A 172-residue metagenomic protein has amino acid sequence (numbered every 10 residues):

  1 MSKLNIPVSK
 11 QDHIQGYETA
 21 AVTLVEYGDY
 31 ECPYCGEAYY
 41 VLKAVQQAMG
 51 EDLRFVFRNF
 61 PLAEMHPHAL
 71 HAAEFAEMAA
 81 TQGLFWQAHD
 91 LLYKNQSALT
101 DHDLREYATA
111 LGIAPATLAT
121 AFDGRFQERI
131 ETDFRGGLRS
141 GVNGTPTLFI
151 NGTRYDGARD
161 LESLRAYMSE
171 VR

Functional and structural regions predicted by a protein language model:
K3-N5, Y27-G28, Y34-A44, E106-R172: C-terminal cap of thioredoxin/glutaredoxin-like
N5-V22: A short beta-strand-turn-helix
K10-D12, N59, F134, G152: Short, well-ordered turn and helix-capping elements at secondary-structure junctions
I14-G16, Q46-Q47, R139: Short secondary-structure boundary/capping segments
I14-Q15, L99, Y155: Short clusters of hydrophobic/aromatic residues that line enzyme substrate/ligand-binding pockets
E18-A20, E51, G144: Residue-level preference for short coil/turn positions at secondary-structure junctions
V25-E26, Y30-T109, S169: Structural alpha/beta surface segment adjacent to cysteine/selenocysteine redox centers across thiol/disulfide enzymes
